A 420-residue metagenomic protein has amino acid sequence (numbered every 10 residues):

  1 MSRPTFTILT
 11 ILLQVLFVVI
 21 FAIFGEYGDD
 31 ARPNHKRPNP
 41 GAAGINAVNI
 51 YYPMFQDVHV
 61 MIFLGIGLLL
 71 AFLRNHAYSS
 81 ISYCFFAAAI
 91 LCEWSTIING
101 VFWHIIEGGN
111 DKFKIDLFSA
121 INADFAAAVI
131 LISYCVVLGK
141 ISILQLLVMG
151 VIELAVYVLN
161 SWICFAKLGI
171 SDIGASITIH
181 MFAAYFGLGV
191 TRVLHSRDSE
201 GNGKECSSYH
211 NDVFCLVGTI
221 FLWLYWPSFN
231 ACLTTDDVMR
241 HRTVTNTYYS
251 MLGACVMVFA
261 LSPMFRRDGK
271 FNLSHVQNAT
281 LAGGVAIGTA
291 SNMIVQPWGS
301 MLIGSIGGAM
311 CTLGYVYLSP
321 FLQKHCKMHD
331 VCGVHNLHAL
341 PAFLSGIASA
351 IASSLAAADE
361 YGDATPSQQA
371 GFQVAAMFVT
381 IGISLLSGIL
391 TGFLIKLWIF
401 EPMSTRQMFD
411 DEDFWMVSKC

Functional and structural regions predicted by a protein language model:
M1-C420: Hydrophobic alpha-helical transmembrane bundles of multi-pass membrane proteins
